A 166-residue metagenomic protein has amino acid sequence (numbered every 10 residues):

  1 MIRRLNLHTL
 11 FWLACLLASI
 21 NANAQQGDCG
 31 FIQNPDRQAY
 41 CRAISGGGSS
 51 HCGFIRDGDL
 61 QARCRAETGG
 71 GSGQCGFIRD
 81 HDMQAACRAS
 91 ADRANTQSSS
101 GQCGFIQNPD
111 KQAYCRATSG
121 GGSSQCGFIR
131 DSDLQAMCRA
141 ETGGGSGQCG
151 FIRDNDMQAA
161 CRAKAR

Functional and structural regions predicted by a protein language model:
M1-F11: Bacterial N-terminal signal peptides that target proteins for export
S19-N21: N-terminal signal peptide c-region/cleavage motif recognized by signal peptidases
A24-R166: Non-catalytic tandem-repeat scaffold regions and their flanking low-complexity/translocation tails
